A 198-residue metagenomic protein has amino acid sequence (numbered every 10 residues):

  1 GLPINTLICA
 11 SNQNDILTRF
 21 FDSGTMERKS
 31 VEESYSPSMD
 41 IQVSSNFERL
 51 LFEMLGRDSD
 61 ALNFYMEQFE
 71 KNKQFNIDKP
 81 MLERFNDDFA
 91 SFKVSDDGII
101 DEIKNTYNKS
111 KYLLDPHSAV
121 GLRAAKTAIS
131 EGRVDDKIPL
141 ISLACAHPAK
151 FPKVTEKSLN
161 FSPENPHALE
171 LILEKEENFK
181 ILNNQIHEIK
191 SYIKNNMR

Functional and structural regions predicted by a protein language model:
G1-R198: PLP-dependent amino-acid enzyme catalytic core
